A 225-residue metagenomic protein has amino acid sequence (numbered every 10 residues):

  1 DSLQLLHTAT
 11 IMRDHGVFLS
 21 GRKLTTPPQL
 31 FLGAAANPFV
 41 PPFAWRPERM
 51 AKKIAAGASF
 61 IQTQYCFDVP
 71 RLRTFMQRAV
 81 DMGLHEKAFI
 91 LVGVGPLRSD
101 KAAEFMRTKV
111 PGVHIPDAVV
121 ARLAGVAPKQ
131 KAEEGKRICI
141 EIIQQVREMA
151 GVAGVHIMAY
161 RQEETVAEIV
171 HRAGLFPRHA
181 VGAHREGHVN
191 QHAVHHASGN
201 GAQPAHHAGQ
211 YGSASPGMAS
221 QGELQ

Functional and structural regions predicted by a protein language model:
D1-T25, A35-V40, M82-I142, R161 (+1 more regions): Active-site pocket-lining/capping segments in soluble small-molecule metabolic enzymes
P28-L30, A58-S59, L84-A88, G151-A153: Short, well-ordered coil/turn segments that N-cap beta-strands
P42-K52, R137-Q145: Short, acidic/polar
P47-M50, K101, T165: Catalytic cores of alpha/beta
K53, G57, V92, V155: Conserved, mostly hydrophobic/aromatic
Q62-D68, H156-M158: Catalytic beta/alpha-barrel core
R147, A153-A159: Conserved active-site loop/cleft motifs that coordinate metal ions or position small ligands
Q191, H195-H196, A202-Q203, Q210-A214: Intrinsically disordered, low-complexity, charge-rich segments with an acidic bias
